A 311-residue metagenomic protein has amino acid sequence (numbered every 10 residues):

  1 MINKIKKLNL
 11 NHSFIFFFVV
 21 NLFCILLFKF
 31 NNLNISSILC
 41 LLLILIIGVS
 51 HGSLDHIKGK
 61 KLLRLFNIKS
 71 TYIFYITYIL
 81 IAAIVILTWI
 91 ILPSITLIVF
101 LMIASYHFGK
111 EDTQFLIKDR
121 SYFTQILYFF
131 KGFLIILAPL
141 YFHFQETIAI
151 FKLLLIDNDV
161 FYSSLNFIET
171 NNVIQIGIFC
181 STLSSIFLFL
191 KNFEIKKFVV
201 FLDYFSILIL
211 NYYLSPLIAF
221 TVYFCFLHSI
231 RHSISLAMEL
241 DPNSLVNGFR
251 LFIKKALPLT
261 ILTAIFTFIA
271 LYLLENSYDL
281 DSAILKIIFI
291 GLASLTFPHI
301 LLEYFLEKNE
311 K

Functional and structural regions predicted by a protein language model:
M1-F18, K69-T71, I253-K254: N-terminal membrane topogenic signal
V19-I25, T77-I86, F108, T182-S184 (+1 more regions): Hydrophobic, membrane-inserted alpha-helices
F23-I38, L274-D279: Short, hydrophobic transmembrane alpha-helix segments
I44-G52, L101-T113, F226-L236, L295-P298: Alpha-helical transmembrane segments and their membrane-interface exit regions
G52-L62, Y106-K118, L183-I195, L236 (+1 more regions): C-terminal ends of transmembrane helices
R64, A83-F142, A149-Y162: Membrane-interface helix-loop-helix junctions at boundaries between adjacent transmembrane segments
S105-Y106, E111, L127-T147, N171-L188 (+4 more regions): Alpha-helical transmembrane segments of multi-pass integral membrane proteins
I195-S233: Membrane-water interface signatures at transmembrane helix termini and the short loops that connect adjacent helices
